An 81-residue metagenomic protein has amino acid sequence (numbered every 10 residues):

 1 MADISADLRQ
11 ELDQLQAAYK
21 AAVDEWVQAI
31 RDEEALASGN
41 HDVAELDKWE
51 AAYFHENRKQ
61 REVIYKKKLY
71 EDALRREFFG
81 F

Functional and structural regions predicted by a protein language model:
M1-D24, Y53-H55: Short, charge/polar-rich alpha-helical segments
A2, V23-F54: Short E/K-rich amphipathic alpha-helical oligomerization segments
I4, E34-A44, V63-F81: Long amphipathic alpha-helical coiled-coil segments
D13-Q16, V43-I64: Short, charged, amphipathic alpha-helical segments
L15, Y19-L36, K59, K66 (+1 more regions): Non-transmembrane amphipathic alpha-helical segments
A21, A51, H55, D72 (+1 more regions): Intrinsically disordered, low-complexity regions enriched in small/polar residues
